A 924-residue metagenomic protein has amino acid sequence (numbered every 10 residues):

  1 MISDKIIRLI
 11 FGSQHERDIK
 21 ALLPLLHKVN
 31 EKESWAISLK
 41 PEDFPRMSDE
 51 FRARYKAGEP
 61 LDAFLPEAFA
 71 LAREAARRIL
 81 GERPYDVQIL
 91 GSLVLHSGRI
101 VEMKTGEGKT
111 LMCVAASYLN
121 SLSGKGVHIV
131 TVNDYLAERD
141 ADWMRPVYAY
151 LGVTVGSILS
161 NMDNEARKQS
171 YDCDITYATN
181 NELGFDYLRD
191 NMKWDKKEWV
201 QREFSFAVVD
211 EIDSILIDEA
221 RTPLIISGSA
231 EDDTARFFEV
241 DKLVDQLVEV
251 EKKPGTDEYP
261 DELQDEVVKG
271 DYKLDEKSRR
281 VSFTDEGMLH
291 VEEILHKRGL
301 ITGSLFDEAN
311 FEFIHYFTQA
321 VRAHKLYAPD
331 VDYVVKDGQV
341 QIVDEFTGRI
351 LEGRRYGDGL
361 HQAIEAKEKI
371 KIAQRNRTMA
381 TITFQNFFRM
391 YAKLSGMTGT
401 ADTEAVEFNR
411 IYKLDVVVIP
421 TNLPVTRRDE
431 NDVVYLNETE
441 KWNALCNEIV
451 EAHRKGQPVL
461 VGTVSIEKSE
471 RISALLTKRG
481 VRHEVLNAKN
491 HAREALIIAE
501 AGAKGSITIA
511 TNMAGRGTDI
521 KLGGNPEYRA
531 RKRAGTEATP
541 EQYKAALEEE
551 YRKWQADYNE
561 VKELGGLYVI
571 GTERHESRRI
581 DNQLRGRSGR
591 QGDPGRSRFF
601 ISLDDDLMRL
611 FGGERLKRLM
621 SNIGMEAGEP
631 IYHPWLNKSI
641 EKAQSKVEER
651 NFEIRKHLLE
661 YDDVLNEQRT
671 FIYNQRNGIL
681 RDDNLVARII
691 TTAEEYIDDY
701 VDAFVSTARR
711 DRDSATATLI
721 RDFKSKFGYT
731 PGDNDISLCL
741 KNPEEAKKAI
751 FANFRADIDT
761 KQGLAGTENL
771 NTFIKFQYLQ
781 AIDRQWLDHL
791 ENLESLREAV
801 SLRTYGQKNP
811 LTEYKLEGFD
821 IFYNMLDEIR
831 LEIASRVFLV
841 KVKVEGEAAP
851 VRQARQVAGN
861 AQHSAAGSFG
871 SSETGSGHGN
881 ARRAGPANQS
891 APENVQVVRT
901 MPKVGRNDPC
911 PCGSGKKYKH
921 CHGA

Functional and structural regions predicted by a protein language model:
M1-S602, D606-L619, I623-G624, Y673-N674 (+1 more regions): Conserved P-loop NTPase motor core
I6, E404, G505-S506, Q668 (+4 more regions): Generic detector of short, well-ordered, non-transmembrane alpha-helical segments enriched in hydrophobic residues
K196, V897-V898: Short, P/G- and charge-enriched loop/turn segments at secondary-structure junctions
Y316, Y333-Q341, T347-R354, K562 (+6 more regions): Extended, charged helical/alpha-beta scaffold domains that provide interaction surfaces
G456-S469, R681-D682, R709-R710, D735-C739 (+1 more regions): Short, Lys/Glu-rich amphipathic helical modules
V461, I509, W786, F822 (+2 more regions): Hydrophobic, well-ordered secondary-structure elements that form the walls of internal hydrophobic environments
R479, S890, R899-M901: Intrinsically disordered, compositionally biased charged tails
T900-H922: Short Cys/His-rich zinc-binding micro-motifs
